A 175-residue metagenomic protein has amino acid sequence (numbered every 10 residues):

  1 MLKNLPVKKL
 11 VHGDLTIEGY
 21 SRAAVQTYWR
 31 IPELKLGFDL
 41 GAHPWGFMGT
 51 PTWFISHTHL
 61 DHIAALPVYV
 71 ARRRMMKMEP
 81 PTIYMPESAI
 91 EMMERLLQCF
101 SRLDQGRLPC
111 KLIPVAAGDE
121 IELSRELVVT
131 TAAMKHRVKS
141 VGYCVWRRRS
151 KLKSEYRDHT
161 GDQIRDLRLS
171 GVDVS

Functional and structural regions predicted by a protein language model:
M1-M48, G142-V145, K151: Conserved beta-strand hairpin/beta-sheet module of binuclear metal-dependent hydrolase folds, prominently
L15-E18, P109-L112, V129: Generic structural signal for residues in well-ordered beta-strands
Y20-A24, P114, V172: Short solvent-exposed loop/turn micro-motifs enriched in small/polar/acidic residues
D39-S88: Active-site metal-binding motif and surrounding structural segment of the metallo-beta-lactamase
P44-F47, R102, H136-V138: Short glycine/serine/proline-enriched coil/turn segments at secondary-structure junctions
L66-R72, M93-C99, C144-V145: Short, well-ordered amphipathic alpha-helices
E79-P81, S88-A116: Active-site neighborhood of divalent metal-dependent phosphoester bond hydrolases
A116-S175: Metal-dependent phosphodiesterase/nuclease catalytic metal-binding core
